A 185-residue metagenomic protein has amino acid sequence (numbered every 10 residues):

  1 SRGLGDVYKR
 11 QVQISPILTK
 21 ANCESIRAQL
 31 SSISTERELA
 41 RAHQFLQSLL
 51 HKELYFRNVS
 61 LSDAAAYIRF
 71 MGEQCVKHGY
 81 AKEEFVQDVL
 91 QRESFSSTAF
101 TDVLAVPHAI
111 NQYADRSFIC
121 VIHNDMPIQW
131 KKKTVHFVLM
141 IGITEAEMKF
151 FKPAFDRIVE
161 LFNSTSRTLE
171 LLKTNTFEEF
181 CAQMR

Functional and structural regions predicted by a protein language model:
S1-R2, K20: Gly/Ser/Thr-rich loops at beta-strand to alpha-helix junctions that form or flank small-molecule/cofactor-binding
G3-Y8: Short, small-residue-biased leader/transition segments that mark boundaries at the very start of proteins
V12-R185: Cytosolic covalent-transfer regions centered on His/Cys nucleophiles that carry phosphoryl or persulfide groups
